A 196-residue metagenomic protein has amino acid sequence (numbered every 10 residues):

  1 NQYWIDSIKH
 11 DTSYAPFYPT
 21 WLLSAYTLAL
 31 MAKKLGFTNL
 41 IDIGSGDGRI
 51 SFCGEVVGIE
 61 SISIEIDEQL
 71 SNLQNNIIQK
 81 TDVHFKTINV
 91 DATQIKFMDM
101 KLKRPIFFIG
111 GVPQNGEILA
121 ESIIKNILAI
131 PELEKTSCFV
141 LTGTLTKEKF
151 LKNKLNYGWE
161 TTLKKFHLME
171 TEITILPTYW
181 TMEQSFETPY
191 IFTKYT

Functional and structural regions predicted by a protein language model:
N1-L35: S-adenosyl-L-methionine
G36-G46: Conserved class I S-adenosyl-L-methionine
G48-F52: Glycine-rich SAM-binding Motif I of class I
E60-E65: Conserved SAM-binding motif I beta-strand of class I
E68-Q69: Helix N-cap at the beta1-alpha1 junction of Rossmann-like dinucleotide-binding domains, i.e., the first residues
L73-L102: S-adenosyl-L-methionine
R104-A120: A short SAM/SAH-binding and catalytic strip from SAM-dependent methyltransferases
L119-F186: C-terminal substrate-binding/active-site "lid" region of AdoMet-derived donor-dependent transferases
